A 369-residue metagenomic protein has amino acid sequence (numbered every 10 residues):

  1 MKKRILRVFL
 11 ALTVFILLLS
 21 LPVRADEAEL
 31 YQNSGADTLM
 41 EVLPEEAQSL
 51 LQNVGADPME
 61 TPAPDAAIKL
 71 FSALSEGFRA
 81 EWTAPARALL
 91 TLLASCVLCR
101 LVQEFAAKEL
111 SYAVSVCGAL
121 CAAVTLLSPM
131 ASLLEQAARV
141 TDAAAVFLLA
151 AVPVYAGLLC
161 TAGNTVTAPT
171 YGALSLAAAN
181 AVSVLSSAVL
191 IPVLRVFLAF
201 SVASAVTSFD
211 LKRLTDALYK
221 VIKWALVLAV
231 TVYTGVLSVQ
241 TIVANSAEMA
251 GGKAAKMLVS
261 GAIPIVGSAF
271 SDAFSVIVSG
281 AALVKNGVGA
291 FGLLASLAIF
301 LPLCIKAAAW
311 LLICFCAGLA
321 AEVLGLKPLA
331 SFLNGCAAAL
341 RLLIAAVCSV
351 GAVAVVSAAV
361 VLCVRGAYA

Functional and structural regions predicted by a protein language model:
M1-S115, S128-R139, A143, F147-L148 (+7 more regions): Gly/Ser-rich, low-complexity
W82-L89, C117-L127, V182, S186-L190 (+5 more regions): Hydrophobic alpha-helical transmembrane segments of multi-pass membrane proteins
S95-C99, L127-L134, V154, L158 (+7 more regions): Alpha-helical transmembrane segments of polytopic integral membrane proteins, especially the permease/helical cores
L101, L133-V140, V202, R213 (+7 more regions): Membrane-spanning helices that line or support transport/gating and their immediate boundary helices in channels
L120-P129, L148-T165, L185-V193, F197: Mid-bilayer segments of alpha-helical transmembrane spans in multi-pass integral membrane proteins that mediate
S175-G235: Loop-centered beta-sheet repeat module
L218, L324-A345: Interfacial loop-to-transmembrane junctions
N286-K327: Helical hairpin unit composed of two closely spaced alpha helices linked by a short loop
